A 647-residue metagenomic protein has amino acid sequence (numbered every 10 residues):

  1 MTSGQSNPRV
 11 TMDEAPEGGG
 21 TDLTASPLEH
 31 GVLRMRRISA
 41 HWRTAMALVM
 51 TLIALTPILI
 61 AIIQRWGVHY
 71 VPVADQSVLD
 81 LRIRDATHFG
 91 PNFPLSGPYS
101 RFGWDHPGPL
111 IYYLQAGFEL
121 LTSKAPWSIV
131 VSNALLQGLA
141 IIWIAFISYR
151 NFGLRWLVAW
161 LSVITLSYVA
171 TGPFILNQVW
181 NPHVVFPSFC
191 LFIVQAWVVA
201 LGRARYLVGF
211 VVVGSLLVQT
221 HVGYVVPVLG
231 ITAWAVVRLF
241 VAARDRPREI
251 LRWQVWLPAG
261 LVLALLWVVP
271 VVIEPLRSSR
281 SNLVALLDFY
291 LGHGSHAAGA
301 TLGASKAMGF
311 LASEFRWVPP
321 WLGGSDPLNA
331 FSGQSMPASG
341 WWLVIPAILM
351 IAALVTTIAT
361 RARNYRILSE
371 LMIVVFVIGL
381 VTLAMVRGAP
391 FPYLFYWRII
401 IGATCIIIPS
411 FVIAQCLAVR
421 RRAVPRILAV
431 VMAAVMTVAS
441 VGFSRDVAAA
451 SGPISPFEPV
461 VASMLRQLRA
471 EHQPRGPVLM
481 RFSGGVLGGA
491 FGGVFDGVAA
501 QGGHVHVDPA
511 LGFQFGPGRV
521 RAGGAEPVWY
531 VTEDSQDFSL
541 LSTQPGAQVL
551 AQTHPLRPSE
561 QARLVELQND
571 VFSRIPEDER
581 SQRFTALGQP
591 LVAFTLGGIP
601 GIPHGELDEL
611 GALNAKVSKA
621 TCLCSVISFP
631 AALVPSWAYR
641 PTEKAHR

Functional and structural regions predicted by a protein language model:
H41, Y149-L157, A242-P258, D326-V377: Membrane-interface helix-loop-helix junctions at transmembrane boundaries of multi-pass membrane enzymes, predominantly
A61-I63, V78-D105, P109-Y113, G117 (+1 more regions): Extracytosolic helix-loop segments that constitute the early lumenal/periplasmic catalytic or substrate-binding loops
R82-A86, A243, V255-I348: Transmembrane-lumen/periplasm boundary regions of multi-pass, lipid-linked membrane glycan transferases
P109, Y113, T122-I142, I175-N181 (+1 more regions): Loop-to-helix entry region of an early transmembrane alpha helix in multi-pass inner-membrane enzymes
V131-L154, S167, L191, A353-T356: Transmembrane-helix motifs of polytopic, lipid-linked glycan transferases
C190-G209, A242-D245: Membrane-interface transmembrane helices that cradle and orient dolichyl/undecaprenyl
I193, L207-V222, V226-A235, L263-L266: Membrane-interface alpha helices of multi-pass inner-membrane proteins
R366-V377, V381-Q415: Hydrophobic/aromatic-rich transmembrane helices and adjacent perimembrane loops
